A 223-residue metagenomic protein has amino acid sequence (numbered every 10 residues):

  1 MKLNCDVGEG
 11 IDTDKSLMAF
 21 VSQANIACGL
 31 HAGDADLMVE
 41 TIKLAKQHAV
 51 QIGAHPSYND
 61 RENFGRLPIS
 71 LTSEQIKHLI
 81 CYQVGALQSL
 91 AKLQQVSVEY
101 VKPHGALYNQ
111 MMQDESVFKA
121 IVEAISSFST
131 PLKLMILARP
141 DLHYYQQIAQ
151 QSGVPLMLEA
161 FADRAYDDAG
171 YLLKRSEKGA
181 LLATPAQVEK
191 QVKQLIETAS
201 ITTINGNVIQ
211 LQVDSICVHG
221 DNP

Functional and structural regions predicted by a protein language model:
D6, H55, V101, V218: Conserved, mostly hydrophobic/aromatic
K15-V21, E40-G53, A91-Q95, S126: Acidic (Asp/Glu)-rich catalytic clusters
A24-A32, E62-K77, M112, Y171-A183: Glycine-rich tight-turn/loop motif centered on a GG-T
I26-H31, Q110-M111, P131-P140: Catalytic beta/alpha-barrel core
R61-P103: Glycine/small-residue-rich loop that forms an oxyanion/phosphate-binding "nest" at active or ligand-binding sites
L93-E99, I201-L211: Flexible, glycine/charged-enriched surface loops at secondary-structure junctions
D114-A120: Charged helix-capping and loop-helix junction motifs
P140-Y144, I148-S200: Active-site rim beta-loop-alpha module in soluble metabolic enzymes
